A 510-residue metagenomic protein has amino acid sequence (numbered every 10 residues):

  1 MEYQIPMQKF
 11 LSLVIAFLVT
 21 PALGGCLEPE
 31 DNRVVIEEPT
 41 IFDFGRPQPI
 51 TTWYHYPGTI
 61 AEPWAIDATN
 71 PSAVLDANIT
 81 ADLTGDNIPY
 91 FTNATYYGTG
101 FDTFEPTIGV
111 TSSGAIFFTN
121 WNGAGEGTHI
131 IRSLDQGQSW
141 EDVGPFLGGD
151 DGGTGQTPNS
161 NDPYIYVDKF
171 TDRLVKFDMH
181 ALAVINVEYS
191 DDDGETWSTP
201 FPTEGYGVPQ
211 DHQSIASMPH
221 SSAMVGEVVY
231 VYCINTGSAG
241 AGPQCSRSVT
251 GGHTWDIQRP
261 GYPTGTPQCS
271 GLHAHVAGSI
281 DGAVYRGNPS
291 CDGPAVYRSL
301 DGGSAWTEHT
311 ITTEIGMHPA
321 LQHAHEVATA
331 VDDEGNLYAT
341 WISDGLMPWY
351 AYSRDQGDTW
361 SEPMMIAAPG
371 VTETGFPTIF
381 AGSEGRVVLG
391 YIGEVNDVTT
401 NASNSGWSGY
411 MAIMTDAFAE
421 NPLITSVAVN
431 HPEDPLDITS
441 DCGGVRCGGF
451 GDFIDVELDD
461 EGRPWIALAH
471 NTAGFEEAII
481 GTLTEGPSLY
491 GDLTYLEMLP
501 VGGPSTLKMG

Functional and structural regions predicted by a protein language model:
M1-P39, K508-G510: Secretory targeting signatures
I36-G510: Extracellular, repeat-based ectodomains that mediate carbohydrate processing or recognition
